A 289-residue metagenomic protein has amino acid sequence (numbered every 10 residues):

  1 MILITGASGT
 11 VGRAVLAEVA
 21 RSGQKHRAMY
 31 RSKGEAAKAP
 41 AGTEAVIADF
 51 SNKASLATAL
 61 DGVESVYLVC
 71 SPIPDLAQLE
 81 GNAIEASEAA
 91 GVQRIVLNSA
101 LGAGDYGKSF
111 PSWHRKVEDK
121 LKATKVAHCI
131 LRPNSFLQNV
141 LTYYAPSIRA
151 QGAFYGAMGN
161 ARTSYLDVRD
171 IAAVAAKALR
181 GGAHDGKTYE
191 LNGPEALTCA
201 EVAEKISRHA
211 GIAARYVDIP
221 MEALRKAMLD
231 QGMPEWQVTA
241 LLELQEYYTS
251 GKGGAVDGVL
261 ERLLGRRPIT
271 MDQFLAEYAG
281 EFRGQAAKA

Functional and structural regions predicted by a protein language model:
M1-A36, S51-V63, P72-G81, E85-R94 (+4 more regions): Oxidoreductase cofactor-interface core, primarily capturing Rossmann-like NAD(P)-dependent enzymes
A14, E18, E222-A289: A hydrophobic C-terminal alpha-helical subdomain
P40-N52: Rossmann-fold cofactor-recognition segment
